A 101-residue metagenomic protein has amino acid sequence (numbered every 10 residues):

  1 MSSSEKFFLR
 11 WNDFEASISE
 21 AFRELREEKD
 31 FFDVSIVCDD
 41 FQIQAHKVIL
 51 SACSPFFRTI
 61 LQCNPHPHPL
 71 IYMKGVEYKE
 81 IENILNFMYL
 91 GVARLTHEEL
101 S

Functional and structural regions predicted by a protein language model:
M1-F8: Cytosolic, low-complexity regulatory segments enriched in Ser/Pro/Gly with interspersed Lys/Arg in eukaryotic signaling
S3, F14-S101: Canonical BTB/POZ domain core
